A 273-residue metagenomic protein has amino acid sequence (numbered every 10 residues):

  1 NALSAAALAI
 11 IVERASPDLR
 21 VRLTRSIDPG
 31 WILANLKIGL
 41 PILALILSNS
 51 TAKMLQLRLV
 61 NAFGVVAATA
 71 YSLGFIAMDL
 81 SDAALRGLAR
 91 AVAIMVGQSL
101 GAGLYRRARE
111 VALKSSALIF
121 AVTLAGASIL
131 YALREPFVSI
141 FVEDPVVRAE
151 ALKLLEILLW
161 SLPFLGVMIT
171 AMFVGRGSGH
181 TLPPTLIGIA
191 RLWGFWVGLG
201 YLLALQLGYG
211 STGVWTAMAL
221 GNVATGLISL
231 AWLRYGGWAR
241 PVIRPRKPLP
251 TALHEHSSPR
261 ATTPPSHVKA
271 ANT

Functional and structural regions predicted by a protein language model:
N1-L40, V96-S161, L203-T273: Short alpha-helical transmembrane segments in multi-pass integral membrane proteins
I10, I42, I46, M54 (+7 more regions): Transmembrane alpha-helix boundary and packing residues in multipass membrane permease domains and related
V12, S50, Y131-A132, I140 (+3 more regions): Conserved catalytic core of Hanks-type protein kinase domains
I42-S50, A62, D79, A83-G87 (+5 more regions): Residue-level hotspots within the lipid-embedded alpha helices of multi-pass solute transporters
L47-L80, Q98, P136-P145, Q206: Helix-terminus/linker motif at the lipid-water interface of multi-pass membrane proteins
A70-R134, G166-I187: Small-residue-rich hydrophobic transmembrane alpha-helices
L73, P145-A171, A190, V197-G198: Alpha-helical transmembrane segments of multi-pass membrane proteins
A171-G175, G179-G194, Y201-T216: C-terminal structured "cap/appendage" subdomains that terminate the fold
